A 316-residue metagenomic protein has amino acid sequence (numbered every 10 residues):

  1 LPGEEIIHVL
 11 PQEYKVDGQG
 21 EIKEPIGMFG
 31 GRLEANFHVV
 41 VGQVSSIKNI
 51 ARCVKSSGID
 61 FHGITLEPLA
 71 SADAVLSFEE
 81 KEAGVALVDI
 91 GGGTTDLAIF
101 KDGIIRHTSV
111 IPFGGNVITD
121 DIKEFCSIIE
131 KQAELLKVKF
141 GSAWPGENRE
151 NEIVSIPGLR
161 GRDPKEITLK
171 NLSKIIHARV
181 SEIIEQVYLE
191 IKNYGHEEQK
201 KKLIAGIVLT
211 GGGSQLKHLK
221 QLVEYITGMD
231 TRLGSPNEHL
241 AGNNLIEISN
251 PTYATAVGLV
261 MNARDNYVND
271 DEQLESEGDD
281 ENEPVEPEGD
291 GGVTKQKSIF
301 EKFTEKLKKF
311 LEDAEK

Functional and structural regions predicted by a protein language model:
L1-A86, I128-K131, L135-L172, D271-K316: Nucleotide/phosphate-binding catalytic cleft detector across ATP-hydrolyzing and phosphate-transferring enzymes
G42, L66-A70, D102, V110-I111 (+2 more regions): Short, ordered loop/turn segments at secondary-structure junctions
G42-Q43, S142-W144, K200-I226: Glycine-rich phosphate-binding loops at beta-strand->alpha-helix junctions
L76-H107, I122, L259: Gly/Thr-rich phosphate-binding beta-strand-loop-beta motif of the actin/hexokinase/Hsp70
R106-H107, D120, T168-S173, A205 (+1 more regions): Short beta-alpha connecting loops at secondary-structure transitions that line or flank enzyme active sites
P112-L136: A conserved active-site cap/scaffold subdomain adjacent to cofactor or substrate pockets
I184-A205: Phosphate/pyrophosphate-binding loops at sites that engage ATP/ADP/AMP, CoA/4′-phosphopantetheine, polyphosphate
S235-N282: Glycine-rich phosphate-binding/hydrolytic loop that grips phosphoryl groups
